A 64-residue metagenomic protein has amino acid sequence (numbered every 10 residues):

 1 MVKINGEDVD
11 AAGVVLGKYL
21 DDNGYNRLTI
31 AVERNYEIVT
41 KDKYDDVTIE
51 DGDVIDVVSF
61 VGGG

Functional and structural regions predicted by a protein language model:
M1-G63: Ubiquitin-like/PB1-type beta-grasp interaction modules and other compact soluble beta-rich domains
